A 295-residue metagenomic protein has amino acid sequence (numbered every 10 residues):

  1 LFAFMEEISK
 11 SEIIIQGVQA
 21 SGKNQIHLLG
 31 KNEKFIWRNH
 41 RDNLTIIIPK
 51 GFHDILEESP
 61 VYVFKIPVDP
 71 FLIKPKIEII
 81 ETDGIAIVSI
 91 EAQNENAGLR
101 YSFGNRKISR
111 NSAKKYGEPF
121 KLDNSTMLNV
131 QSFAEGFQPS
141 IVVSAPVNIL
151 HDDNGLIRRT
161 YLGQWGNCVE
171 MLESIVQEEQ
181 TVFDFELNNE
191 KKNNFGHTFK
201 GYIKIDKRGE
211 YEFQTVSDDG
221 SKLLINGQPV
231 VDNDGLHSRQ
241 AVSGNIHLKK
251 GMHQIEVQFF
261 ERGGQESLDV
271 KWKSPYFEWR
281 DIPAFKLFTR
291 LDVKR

Functional and structural regions predicted by a protein language model:
L1-T82: Mature catalytic domains of secreted/periplasmic carbohydrate-active enzymes
M5-E7, Q16-Q19, F199-Y211, N245-M252: Extracellular and analogous surface-interaction loops
S9-K10, E81-S89, D206-E210: Short coil/turn motif common to extracellular beta-sandwich-like domains
H27, G98-S102, E212-Q214, K222-L224 (+1 more regions): Beta-strand signatures of extracellular beta-sandwich domains
G51-F52, E256-Q265, S274: Short beta-strand-plus-loop segments that form exposed binding edges in beta-rich domains
S59-V61, D123-M127, R208-E210, K250-M252: Extracellular Ig-like/FN3 beta-sandwich strand-entry sites
P70-R159, G163-K200, V216, L224-N226 (+3 more regions): Short, compositionally stereotyped local motifs that mark structural "simplifiers"
I90-A92, I203-I205, G209-K222, I255: Aromatic-lined ligand-binding clefts that engage carbohydrates, nucleic acids, or primary amines
